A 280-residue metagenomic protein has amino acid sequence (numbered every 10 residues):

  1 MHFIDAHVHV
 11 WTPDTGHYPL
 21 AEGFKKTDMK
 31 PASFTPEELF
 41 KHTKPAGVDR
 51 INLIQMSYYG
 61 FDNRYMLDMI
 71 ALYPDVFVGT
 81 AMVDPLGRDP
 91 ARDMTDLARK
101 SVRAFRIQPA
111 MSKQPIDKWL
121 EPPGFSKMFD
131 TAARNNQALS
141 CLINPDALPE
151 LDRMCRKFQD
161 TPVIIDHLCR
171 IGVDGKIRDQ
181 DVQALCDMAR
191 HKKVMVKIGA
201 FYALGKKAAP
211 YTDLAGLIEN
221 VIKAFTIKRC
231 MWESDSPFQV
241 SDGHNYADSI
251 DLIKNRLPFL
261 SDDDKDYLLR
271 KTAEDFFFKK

Functional and structural regions predicted by a protein language model:
M1-A21: Replace "His-x-His-based motif
H2-I4, K25-R50, N220, F225-M231 (+1 more regions): Mid-to-C-terminal alpha-helical segments outside catalytic/metal-binding sites
I4-V8, I51-I54, V78-A81, F105-I107 (+4 more regions): Hydrophobic faces of well-ordered beta-strands that scaffold small-molecule active sites in alpha/beta enzyme cores
H7, T43, M66, L97 (+6 more regions): Conserved, mostly hydrophobic/aromatic
T15-Y18, L151-D152, D174-V182, K206-A215 (+2 more regions): Histidine/acidic-residue-rich catalytic or RNA/ligand-binding cores of hydrolases and nuclease-related proteins
F24-Y58, F77-D84, V102-A110, Q137-L139: Divalent metal-dependent hydrolysis catalytic cores, especially in the metallo-beta-lactamase
A32-H42, G87-L97, Q180-D181: Short, acidic/polar
G60-D146, D152-R156, M195-F201, A208: Active-site gating/metal-coordination segments in enzymes
